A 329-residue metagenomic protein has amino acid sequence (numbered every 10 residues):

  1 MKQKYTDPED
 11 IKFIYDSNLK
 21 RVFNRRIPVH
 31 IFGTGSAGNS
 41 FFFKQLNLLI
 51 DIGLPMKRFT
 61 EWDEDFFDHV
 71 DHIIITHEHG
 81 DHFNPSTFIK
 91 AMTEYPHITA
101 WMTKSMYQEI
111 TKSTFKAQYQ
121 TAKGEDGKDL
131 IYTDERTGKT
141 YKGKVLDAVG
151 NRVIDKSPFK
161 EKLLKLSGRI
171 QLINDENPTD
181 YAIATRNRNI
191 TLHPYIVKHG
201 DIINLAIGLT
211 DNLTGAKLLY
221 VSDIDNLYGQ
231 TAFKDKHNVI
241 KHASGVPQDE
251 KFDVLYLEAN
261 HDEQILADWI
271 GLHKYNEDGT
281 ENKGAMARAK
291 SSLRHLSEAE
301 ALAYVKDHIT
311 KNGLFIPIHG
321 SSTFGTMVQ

Functional and structural regions predicted by a protein language model:
M1-D65, L205-D223: Conserved beta-strand hairpin/beta-sheet module of binuclear metal-dependent hydrolase folds, prominently
T34-E78, N84-K90, L227-P247: Pre-active-site segment of Zn-dependent metallo-hydrolases
L49-G53, H69-D81, W101-K104, L219-D223 (+2 more regions): Active-site neighborhood of phospho(di)ester-bond hydrolases with catalytic His/Asp-centered motifs
E64-D175: Active-site HxH/HxHxD metal-binding segment of metal-dependent hydrolases
F67-V70, Y95-I98, G215, K251-F252 (+1 more regions): A general structural motif
H79-F83, Q108-I110, G200-I202, N226-G229 (+2 more regions): Active-site environment of divalent metal-dependent phosphoester hydrolases
T137, L146, N174-Y256: Catalytic core of the metallo-beta-lactamase
A232-Q329: Cap/insert and terminal regions of metallo-dependent hydrolase folds
